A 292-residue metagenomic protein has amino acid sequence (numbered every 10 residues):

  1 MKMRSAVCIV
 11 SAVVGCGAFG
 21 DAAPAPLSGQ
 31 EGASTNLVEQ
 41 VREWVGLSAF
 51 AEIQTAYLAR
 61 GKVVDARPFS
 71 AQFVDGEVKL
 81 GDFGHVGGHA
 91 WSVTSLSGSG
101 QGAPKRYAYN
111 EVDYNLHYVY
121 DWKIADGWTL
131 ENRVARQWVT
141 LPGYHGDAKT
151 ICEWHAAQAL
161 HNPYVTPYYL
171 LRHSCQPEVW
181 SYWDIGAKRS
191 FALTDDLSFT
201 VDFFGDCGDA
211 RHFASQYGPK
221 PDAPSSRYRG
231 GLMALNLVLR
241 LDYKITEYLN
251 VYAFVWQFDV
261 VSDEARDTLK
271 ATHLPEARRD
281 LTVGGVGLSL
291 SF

Functional and structural regions predicted by a protein language model:
M1-C8: Bacterial N-terminal signal peptides that target proteins for export
C8-G17: Bacterial N-terminal signal peptides
G20-G100, S289: Short glycine/proline- and aromatic-enriched beta-strand/turn motifs that initiate or cap beta-hairpins
R42-W44, D65-R67, Y107-Y109, D147-K149 (+4 more regions): Short coil/turn motifs at beta-sheet boundaries
G46-F50, H85-H89, N115, T129-A135 (+5 more regions): Residue-level detector of the transmembrane beta-barrel scaffold of outer-membrane proteins
F73, L80-D82, K123-A125, A159-H161 (+2 more regions): Outer-membrane beta-barrel transmembrane domain signature
A90-G186, D222, D263, D267-R278: Outer-membrane pore/translocation modules
